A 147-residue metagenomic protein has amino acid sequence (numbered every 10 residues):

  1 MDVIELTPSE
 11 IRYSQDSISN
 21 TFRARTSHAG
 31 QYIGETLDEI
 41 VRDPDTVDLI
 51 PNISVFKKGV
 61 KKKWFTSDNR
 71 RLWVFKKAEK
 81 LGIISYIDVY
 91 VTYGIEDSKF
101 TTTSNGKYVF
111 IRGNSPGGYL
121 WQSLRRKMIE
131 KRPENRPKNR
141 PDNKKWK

Functional and structural regions predicted by a protein language model:
M1-H28, K147: N-terminal non-globular leader segments, chiefly Sec-dependent signal peptides
V3, D45-V47, L81: A generic structural signal for short, solvent-exposed coil/turn residues that cap or connect secondary-structure
L6, E10-Y13, E79-K147: Active-site or metal-binding loop neighborhoods of secreted/extracellular toxin and effector enzymes
I18, V60, R71-L72, G94: Conserved beta-strand elements of beta-rich interaction domains across eukaryotes, especially beta-propellers
S19-T21, T26, K61-K63, G82-I83 (+2 more regions): Residues in flexible loops and secondary-structure boundaries
T21-K61: Short alpha-helix boundary/capping and kink motifs at helix termini
F65-S67: Short hydrophobic beta-strand that contains or immediately precedes a catalytic carboxylate
N69-G82: Short active-site loop/helix that positions an aromatic residue
